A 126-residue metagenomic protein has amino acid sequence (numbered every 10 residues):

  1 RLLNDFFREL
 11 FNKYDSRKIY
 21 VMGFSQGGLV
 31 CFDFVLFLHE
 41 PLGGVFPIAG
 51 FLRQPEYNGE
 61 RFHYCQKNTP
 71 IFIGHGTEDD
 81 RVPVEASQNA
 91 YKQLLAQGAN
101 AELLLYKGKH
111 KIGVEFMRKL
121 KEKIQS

Functional and structural regions predicted by a protein language model:
R1-N12: Alpha/beta-hydrolase active-site loop
V21-G23, I48, G74: Short beta-strand immediately N-terminal to the catalytic nucleophile in serine-hydrolase-like folds
M22-G27, C31: Gly/Ala-rich beta-loop-alpha elbow adjacent to hydrolase catalytic centers
D33-F37: Active-site signature of alpha/beta-hydrolase-fold catalytic machinery across serine- and Asp/Cys-nucleophile hydrolases
E40-R53: A conserved short beta-strand
Q54, T77-P83, H110-K111: Acidic catalytic loop of the alpha/beta-hydrolase fold
K67, F72-H75, D79: Short beta-strand/loop motif that positions the catalytic acidic residue of the alpha/beta-hydrolase fold
E85-S126: C-terminal catalytic histidine-bearing segment of alpha/beta-hydrolase fold enzymes
